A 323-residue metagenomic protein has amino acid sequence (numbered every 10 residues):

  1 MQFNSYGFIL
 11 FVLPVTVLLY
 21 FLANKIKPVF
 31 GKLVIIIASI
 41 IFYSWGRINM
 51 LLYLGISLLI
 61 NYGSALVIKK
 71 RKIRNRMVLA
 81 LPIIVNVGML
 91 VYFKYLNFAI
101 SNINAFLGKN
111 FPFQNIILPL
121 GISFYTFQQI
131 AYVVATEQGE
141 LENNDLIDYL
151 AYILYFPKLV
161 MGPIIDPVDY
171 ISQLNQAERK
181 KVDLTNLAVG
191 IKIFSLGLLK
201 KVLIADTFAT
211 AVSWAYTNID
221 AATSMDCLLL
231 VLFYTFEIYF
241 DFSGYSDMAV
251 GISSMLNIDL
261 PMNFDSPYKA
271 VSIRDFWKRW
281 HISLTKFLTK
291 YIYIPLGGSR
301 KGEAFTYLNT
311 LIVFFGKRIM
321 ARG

Functional and structural regions predicted by a protein language model:
M1-G323: Membrane-embedded transmembrane alpha-helical bundles that form the catalytic cores of multi-pass lipid-modifying
